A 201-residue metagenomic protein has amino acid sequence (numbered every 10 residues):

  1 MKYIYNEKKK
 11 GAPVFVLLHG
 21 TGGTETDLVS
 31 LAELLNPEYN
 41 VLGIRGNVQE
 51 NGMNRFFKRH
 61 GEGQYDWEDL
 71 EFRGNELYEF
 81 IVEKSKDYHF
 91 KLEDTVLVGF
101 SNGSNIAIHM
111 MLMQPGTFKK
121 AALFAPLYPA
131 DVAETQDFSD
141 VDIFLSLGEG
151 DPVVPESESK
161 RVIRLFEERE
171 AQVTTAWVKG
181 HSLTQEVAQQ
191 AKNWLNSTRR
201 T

Functional and structural regions predicted by a protein language model:
M1-F90: Serine-hydrolase catalytic machinery in alpha/beta-hydrolase-like enzymes
H89-G99: Alpha/beta-hydrolase fold nucleophile elbow
G99-G103, A107: Gly/Ala-rich beta-loop-alpha elbow adjacent to hydrolase catalytic centers
I106-M110, V132: Hydrolases whose catalytic domains are alpha/beta-hydrolase-1, hotdog thioesterase, or metallo-beta-lactamase-like
G116-Y128: A conserved short beta-strand
F144, K160-I163, E167, A171-T201: C-terminal catalytic histidine-bearing segment of alpha/beta-hydrolase fold enzymes
F144-L147, D151: Short beta-strand/loop motif that positions the catalytic acidic residue of the alpha/beta-hydrolase fold
P152-E158: Conserved alpha/beta-hydrolase "acid-adjacent" motif
